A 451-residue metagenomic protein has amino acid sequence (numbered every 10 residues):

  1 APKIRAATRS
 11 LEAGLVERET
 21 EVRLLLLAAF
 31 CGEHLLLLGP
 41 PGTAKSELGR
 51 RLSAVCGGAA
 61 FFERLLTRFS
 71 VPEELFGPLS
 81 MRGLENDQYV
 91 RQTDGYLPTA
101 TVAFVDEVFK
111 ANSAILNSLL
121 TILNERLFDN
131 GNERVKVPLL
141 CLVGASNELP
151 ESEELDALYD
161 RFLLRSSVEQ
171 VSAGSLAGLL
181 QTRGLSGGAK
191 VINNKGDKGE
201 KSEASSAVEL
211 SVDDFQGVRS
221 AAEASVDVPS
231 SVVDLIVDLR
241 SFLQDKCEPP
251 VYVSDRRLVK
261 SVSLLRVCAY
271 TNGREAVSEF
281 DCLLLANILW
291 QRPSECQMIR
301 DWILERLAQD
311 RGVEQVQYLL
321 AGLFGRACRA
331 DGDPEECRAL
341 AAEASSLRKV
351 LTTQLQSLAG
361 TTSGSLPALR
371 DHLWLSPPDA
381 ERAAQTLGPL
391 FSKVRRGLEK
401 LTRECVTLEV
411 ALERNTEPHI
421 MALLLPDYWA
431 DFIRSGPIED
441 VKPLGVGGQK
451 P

Functional and structural regions predicted by a protein language model:
P2-P40: Pre-Walker A (pre-P-loop) alpha-helix and adjacent loop at the N terminus of AAA/AAA+ ATPase modules, a conserved
E17, L25, L37, S46 (+6 more regions): Conserved RecA-like P-loop NTPase ATPase core
L24-L27, M81-A103: Conserved alpha-helical scaffold flanking the Walker A/P-loop in AAA+ ATPase domains
L26-R68: Walker A/P-loop
A59, R82-Q88, V102-E209: Canonical AAA+ ATPase core
T67-N86: Conserved NTP-binding/hydrolysis module of P-loop NTPases
K190-N193, G199-Q297: Basic, amphipathic alpha-helical bundle interface domains used for macromolecular binding and assembly
P249-V253, Y270-P451: C-terminal engagement/docking regions of AAA+ P-loop ATPases
